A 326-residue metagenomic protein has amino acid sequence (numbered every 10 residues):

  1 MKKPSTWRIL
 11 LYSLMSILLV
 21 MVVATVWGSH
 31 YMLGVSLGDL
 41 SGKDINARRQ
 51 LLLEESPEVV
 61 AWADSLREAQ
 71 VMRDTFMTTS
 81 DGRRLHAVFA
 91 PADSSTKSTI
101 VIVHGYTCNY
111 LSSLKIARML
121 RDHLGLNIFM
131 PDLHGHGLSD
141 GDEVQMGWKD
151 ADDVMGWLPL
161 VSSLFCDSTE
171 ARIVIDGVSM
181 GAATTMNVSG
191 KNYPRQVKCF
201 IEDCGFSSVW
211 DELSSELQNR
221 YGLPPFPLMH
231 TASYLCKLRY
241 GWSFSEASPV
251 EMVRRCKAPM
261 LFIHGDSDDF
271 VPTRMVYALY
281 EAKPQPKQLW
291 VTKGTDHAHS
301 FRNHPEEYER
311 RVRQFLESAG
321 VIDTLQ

Functional and structural regions predicted by a protein language model:
T6-L10, S16-M77: An N-terminal hydrophobic leader/cap segment in hydrolases
Y106-L120: The serine-hydrolase catalytic nucleophile loop
I116, P249, A258, P272-E281: Short alpha-helix in the alpha/beta-hydrolase fold that links the catalytic acid
L120-D140: Conserved alpha/beta-hydrolase
V144-F165: Alpha/beta-hydrolase active-site loop
N187-W242: Hydrolase active-site cap/lid region
R255-K257, F262-H264, D268: Short beta-strand/loop motif that positions the catalytic acidic residue of the alpha/beta-hydrolase fold
Y280-A298: Catalytic histidine neighborhood in serine/cysteine hydrolases with alpha/beta-hydrolase-type architecture
